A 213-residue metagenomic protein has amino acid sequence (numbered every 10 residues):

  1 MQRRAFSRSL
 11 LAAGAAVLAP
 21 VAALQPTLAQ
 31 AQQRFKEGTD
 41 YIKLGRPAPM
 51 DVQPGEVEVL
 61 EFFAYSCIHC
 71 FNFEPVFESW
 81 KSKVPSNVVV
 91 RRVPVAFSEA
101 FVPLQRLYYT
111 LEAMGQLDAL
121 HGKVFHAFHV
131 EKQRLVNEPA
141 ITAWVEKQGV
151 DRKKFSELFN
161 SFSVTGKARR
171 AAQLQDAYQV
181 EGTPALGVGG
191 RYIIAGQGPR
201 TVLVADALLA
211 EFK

Functional and structural regions predicted by a protein language model:
Q2-E99, A172, K213: Extracytoplasmic thiol/disulfide redox context detector
A5, K147-K213: C-terminal cap of thioredoxin/glutaredoxin-like
Y41, F63-Y65, F73, Y108-Y109 (+4 more regions): Aromatic side chains
E58-E61, N72, V76-S79, V102-R106 (+7 more regions): Extracytoplasmic/secreted proteins, especially bacterial periplasmic and envelope-associated proteins
S66, K81-V84, L111-G115, V124 (+6 more regions): Sec/Tat-exported extracytoplasmic proteins
S66-H69, A96-A100, A127-V130, V164 (+1 more regions): Solvent-exposed loop/turn segments at secondary-structure junctions within structured extracellular/periplasmic domains
K83-M114, A119-V145: Structural microenvironment flanking redox-active thiols in thiol-disulfide oxidoreductases
